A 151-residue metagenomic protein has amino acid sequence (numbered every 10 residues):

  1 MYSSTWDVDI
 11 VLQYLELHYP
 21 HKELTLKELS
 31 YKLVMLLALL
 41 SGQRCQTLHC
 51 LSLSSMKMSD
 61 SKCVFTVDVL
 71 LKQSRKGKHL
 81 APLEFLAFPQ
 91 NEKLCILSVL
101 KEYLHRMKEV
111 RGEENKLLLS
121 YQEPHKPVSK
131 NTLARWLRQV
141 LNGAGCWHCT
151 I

Functional and structural regions predicted by a protein language model:
M1-I151: Extended, non-catalytic subsegments within catalytic or DNA/protein-binding/adaptor domains
